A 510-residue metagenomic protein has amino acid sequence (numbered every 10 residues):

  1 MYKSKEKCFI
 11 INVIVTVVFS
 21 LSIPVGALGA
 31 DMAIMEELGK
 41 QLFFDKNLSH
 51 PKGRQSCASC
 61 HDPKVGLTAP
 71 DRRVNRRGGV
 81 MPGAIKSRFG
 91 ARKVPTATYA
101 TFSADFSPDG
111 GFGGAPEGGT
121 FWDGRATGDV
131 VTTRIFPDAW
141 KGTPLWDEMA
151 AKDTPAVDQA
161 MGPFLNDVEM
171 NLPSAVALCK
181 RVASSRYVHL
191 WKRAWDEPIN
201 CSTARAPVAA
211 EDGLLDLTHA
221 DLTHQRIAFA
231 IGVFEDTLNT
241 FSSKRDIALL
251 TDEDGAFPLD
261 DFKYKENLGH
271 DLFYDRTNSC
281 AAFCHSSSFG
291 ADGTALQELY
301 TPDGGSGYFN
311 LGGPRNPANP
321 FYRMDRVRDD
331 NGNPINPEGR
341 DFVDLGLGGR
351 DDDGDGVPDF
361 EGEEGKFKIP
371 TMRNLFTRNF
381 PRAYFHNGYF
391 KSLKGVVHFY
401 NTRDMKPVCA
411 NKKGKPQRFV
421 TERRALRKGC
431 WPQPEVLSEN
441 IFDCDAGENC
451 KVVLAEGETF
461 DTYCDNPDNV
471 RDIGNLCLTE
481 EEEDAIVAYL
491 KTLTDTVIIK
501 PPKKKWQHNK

Functional and structural regions predicted by a protein language model:
M1-I10: N-terminal secretory signal peptides that target proteins for export/translocation
K5, G26-G29: Residue-level detector of intrinsically disordered, flexible termini and proteolytic processing junctions
I11-P24: Bacterial N-terminal signal peptides
L28-K510: Periplasmic c-type cytochrome electron-transfer domains
